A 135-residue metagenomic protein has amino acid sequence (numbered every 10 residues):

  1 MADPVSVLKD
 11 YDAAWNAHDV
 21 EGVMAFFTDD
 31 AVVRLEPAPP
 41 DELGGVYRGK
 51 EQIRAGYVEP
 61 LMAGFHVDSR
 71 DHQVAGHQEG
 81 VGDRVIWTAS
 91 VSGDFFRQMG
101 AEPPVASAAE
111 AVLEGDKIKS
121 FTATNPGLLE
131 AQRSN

Functional and structural regions predicted by a protein language model:
M1-D12, P37-A38, A106-A109, F121: Short charge-dense sequence patches
M1-D29, Q132-N135: Short, low-complexity N-terminal intrinsically disordered segments enriched in polar/charged residues
D3, Q52, P103: Soluble or luminal CAZymes and related metallo-dependent hydrolases
Y11, V23-M24, A31, G49 (+3 more regions): Hydrophobic pocket/interface hotspot
G22, T28-Q78: A solvent-exposed, acidic/Ser-Thr-rich amphipathic alpha-helical stretch
V58-N135: A beta-strand edge to alpha-helix "cap/lid" segment located at domain peripheries
